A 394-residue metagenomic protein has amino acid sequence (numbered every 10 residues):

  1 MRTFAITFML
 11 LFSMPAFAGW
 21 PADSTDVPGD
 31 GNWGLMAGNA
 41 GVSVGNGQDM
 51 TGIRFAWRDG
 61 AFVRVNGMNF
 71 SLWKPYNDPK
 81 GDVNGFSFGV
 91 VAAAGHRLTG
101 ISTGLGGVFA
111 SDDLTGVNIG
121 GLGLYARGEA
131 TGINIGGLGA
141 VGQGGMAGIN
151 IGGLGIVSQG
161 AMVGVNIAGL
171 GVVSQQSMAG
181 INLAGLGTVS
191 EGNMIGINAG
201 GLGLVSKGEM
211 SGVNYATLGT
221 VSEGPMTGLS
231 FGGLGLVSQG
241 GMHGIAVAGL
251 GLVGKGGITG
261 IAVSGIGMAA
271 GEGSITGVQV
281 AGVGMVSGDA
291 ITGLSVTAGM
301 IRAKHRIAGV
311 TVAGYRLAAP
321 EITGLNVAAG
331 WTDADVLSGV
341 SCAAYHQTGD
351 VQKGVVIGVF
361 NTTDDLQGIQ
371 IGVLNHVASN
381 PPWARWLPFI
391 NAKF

Functional and structural regions predicted by a protein language model:
M1-A5: Positively charged n-region of N-terminal signal peptides that target proteins for export
I6-L10: Hydrophobic helical h-region of N-terminal Sec-dependent signal peptides in bacterial secretory/periplasmic proteins
S13-A16: N-terminal signal peptide c-region/cleavage motif recognized by signal peptidases
G19-F394: Surface-exposed, glycine- and small/polar-enriched segments that build interaction surfaces at terminal
